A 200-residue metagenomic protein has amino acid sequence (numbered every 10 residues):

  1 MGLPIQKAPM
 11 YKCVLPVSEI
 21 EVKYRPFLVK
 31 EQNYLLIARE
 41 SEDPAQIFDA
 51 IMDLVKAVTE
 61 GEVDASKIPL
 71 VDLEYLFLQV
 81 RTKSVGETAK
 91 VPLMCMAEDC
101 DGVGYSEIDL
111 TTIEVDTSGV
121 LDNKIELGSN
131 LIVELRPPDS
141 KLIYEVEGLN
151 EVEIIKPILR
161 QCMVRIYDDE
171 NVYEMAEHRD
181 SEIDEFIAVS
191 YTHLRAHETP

Functional and structural regions predicted by a protein language model:
G2-D184, R195: Short N-terminal mixed-charge amphipathic segments
A188-S190: Acidic, proline/serine/threonine- and glycine-rich low-complexity intrinsically disordered segments
H193-P200: Single conserved hydrophobic/aromatic residue that forms the stacking wall/gate of nucleotide- or nucleobase-binding
